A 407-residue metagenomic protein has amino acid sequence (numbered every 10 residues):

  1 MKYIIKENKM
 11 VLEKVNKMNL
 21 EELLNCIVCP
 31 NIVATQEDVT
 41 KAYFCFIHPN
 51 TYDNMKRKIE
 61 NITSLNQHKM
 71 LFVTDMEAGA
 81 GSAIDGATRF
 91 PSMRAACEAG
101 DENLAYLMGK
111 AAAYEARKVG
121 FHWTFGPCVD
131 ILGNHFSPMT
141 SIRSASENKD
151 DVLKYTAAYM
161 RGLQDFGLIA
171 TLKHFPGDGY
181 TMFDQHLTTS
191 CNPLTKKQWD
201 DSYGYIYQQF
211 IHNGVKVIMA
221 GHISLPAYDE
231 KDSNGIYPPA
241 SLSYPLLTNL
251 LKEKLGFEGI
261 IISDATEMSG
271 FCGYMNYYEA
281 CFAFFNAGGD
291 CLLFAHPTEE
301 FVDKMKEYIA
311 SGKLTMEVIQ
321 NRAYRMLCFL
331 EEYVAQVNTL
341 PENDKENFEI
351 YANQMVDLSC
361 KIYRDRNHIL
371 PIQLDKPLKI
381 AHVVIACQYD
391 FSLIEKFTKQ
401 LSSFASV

Functional and structural regions predicted by a protein language model:
M1-A42, Y244, E253, Y274-V407: Preference for extracellular/luminal or secreted protein segments
K6, M10-S82, C128-R143: Short, well-ordered alpha-helical
L20-C26, T40-F44, N66-L71, R117-H122 (+5 more regions): Loop/turn elements at helix/coil->beta-strand transitions in domains of secreted/extracellular proteins
L24-T35, M93-L107, T188-D201, S269-M275: Active-site mouth loops of central-metabolism enzymes
N25-I32, Y43-I47, M70-A78, W123-P127 (+5 more regions): Hydrophobic faces of well-ordered beta-strands that scaffold small-molecule active sites in alpha/beta enzyme cores
D53-L65, A80-S82, E147-V318: Second-shell residues forming the walls of enzyme active-site clefts
I62-R89, A105-L132, V152-G179: Glycine-rich, aromatic-flanked loop segments that form ligand/cofactor-binding clefts across common enzyme folds
D85-E98, N134-A145, D184-S190: Surface-exposed, active-site-proximal loop segments in enzymatic domains
